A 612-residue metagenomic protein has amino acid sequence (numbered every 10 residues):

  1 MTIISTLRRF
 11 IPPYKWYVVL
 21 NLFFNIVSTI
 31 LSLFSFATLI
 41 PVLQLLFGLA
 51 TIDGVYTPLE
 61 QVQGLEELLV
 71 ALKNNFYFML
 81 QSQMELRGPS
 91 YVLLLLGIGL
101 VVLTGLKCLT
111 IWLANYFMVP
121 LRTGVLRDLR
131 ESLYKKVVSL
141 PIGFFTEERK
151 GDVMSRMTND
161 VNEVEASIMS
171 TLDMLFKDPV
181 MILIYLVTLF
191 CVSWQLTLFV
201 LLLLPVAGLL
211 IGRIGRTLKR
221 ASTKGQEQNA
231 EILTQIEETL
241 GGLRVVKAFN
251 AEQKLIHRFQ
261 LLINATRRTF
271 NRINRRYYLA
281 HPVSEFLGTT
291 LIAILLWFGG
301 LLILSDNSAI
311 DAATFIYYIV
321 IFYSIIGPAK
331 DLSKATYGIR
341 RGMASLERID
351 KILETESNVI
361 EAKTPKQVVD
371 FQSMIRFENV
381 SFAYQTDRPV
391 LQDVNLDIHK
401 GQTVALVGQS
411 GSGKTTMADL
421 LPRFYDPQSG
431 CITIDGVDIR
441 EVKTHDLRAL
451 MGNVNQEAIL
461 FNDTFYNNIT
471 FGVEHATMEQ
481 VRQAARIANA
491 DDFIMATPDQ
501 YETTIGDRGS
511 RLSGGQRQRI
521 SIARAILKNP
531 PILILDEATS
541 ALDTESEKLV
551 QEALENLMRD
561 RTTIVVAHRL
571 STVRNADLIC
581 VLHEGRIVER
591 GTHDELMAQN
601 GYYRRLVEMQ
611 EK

Functional and structural regions predicted by a protein language model:
M1-L39, L45-L100, L106, A114-M118 (+10 more regions): Membrane-integrated ABC transporters
P12-K15, I142-G143, N159-I168, L172 (+8 more regions): An intracellular "coupling" helix at the cytosolic face of ABC transporter transmembrane type-1 domains
Y17-V27, D173-K224, W297-I310, G327: Transmembrane helices of ABC transporter permease
I26-F34, V101-W112, V164-S167, T171-L183 (+4 more regions): Hydrophobic alpha-helical transmembrane bundles that constitute the permease/transmembrane domains of multi-pass
S32-I40, G48-T51, L94, G99-K150 (+12 more regions): Juxtamembrane helix-loop junctions of ABC transporter transmembrane domains
L43, V102, L133, V137 (+18 more regions): Hydrophobic/aromatic residues within transmembrane alpha-helices of membrane transport systems, especially the TMDs
T188-L202, R276-L346: Helix-loop-helix
E361-A362, V368-K612: ABC-type nucleotide-binding domain
